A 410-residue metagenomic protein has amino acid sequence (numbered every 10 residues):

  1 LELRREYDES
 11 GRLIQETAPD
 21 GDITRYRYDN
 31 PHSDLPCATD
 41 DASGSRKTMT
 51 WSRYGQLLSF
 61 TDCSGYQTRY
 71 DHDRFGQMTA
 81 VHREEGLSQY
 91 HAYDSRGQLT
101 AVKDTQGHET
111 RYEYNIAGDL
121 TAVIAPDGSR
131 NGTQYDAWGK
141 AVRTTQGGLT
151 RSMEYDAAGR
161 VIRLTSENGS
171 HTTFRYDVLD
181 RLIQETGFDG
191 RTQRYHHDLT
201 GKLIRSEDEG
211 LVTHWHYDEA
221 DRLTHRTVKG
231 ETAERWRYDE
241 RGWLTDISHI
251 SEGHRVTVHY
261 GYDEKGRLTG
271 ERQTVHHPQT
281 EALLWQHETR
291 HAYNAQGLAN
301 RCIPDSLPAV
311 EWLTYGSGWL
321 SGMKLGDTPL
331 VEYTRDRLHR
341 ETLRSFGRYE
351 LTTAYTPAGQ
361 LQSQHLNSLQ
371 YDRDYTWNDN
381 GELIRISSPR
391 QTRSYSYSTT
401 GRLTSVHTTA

Functional and structural regions predicted by a protein language model:
L1-A18, D22-D62, Y66-R83, L87-D104 (+10 more regions): Beta-strand elements of repeat-based all-beta scaffolds
